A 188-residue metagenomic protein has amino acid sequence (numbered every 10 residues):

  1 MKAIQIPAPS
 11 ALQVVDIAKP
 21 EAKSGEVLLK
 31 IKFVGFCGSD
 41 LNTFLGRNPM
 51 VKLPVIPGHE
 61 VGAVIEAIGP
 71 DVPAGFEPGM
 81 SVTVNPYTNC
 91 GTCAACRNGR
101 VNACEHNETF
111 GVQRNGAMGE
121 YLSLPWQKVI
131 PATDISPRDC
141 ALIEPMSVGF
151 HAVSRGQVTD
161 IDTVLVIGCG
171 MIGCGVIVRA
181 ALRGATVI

Functional and structural regions predicted by a protein language model:
K2, E26-L28, T163: Residues that mark the start of a beta-strand
P7, A18-K19, L53-G58, F110-R114: Short Gly/Pro-enriched turn/cap motifs at secondary-structure boundaries
A8-S10, K23: Residue-level recognition of beta-strand termini and adjacent short loop/turns
P20-V34, N48-A94, T133-I135: Glycine-rich beta-strand-centered segment in the early N-terminal region that forms part of a ligand/cofactor-binding
C37, P73, N85-T133: Cysteine-cluster motifs in flexible loop/terminal segments that predominantly coordinate metals
S39-F44: Cytochrome P450 core scaffold surrounding the K-helix E-X-X-R motif and the conserved "meander" helix-loop region
E60, V64, M80-S81, A95 (+5 more regions): Residue-level marker of beta-strand positions
I135-I188: Mid-domain Rossmann-like dinucleotide-binding core that forms the NAD(H)/NADP(H) cofactor-binding site
